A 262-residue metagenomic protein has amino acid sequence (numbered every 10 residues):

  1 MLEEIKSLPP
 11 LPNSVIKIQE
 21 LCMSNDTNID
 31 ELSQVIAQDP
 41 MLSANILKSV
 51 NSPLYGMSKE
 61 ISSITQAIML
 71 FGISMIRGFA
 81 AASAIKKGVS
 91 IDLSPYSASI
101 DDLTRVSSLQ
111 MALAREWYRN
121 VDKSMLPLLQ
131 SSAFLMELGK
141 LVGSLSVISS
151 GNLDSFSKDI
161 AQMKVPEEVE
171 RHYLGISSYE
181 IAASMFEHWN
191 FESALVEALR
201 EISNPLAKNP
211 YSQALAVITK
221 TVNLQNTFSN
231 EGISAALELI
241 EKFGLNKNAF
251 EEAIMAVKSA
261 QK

Functional and structural regions predicted by a protein language model:
M1-S149, Y173-L174, E180-E231: Conserved alpha-helical "signature site" that marks functionally important helical segments or helix/loop junctions
T65-Q66, L153-I181, L245: Divalent-cation-assisted or electrostatically stabilized phosphate/pyrophosphate-binding catalytic cores
E168-E170, Q213, V217-K220, A253-A260: Charged, low-complexity, helix-prone segments enriched in Lys/Glu/Asp/Gln
G232-K262: Terminal helices and disordered tails flanking the catalytic cores of nucleotide-processing hydrolases
